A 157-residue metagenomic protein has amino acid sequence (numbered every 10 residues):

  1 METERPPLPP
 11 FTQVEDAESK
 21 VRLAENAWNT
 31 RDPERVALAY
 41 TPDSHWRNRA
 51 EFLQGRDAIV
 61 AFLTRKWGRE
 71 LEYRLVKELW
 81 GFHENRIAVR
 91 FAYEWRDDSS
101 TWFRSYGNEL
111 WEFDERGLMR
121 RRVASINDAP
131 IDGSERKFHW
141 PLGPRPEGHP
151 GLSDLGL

Functional and structural regions predicted by a protein language model:
M1-P42, L152-L157: Short, low-complexity N-terminal intrinsically disordered segments enriched in polar/charged residues
E2-T12, A61-L157: A beta-strand edge to alpha-helix "cap/lid" segment located at domain peripheries
D16-S19, P33-I87: A solvent-exposed, acidic/Ser-Thr-rich amphipathic alpha-helical stretch
